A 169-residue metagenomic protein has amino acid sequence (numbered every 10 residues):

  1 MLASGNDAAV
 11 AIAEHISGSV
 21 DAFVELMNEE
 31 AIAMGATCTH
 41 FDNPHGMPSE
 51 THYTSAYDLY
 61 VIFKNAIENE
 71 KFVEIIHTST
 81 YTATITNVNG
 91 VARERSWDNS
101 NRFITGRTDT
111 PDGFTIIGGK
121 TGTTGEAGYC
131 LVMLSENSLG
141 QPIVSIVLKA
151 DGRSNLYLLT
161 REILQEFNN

Functional and structural regions predicted by a protein language model:
M1-L2, V20: Generic alpha-helical segment signature
L2-H15, D42: Substrate-binding clefts and substrate-entry loops adjacent to catalytic sites of polymer-processing enzymes acting on
G18-N169: Penicillin-recognizing serine hydrolase domain
